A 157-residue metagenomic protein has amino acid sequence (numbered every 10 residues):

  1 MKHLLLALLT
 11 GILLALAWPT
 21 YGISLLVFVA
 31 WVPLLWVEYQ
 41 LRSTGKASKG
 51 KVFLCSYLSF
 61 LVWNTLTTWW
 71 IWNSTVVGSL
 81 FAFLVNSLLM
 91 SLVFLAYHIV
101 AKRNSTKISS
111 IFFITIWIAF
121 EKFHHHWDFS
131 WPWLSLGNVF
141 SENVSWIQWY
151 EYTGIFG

Functional and structural regions predicted by a protein language model:
M1-G157: Membrane-embedded alpha-helical bundles of multi-pass enzymes that act on lipidic or dolichyl-linked glycan substrates
